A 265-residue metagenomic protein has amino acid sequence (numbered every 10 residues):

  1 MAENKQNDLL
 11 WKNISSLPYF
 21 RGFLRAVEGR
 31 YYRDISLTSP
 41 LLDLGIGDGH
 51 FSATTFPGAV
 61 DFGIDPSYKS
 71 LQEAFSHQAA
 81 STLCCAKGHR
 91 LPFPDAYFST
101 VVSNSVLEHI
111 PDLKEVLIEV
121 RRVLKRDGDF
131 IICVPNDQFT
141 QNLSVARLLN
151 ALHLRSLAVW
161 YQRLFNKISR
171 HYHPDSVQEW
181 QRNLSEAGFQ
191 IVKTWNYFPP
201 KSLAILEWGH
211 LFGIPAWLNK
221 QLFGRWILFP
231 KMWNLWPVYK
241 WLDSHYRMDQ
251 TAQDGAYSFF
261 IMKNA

Functional and structural regions predicted by a protein language model:
M1-R90, P94, T100-V102, L117 (+1 more regions): Conserved N-terminal segment of class I S-adenosyl-L-methionine
K87, V106, Y197-F198: Residue-level "edge-of-site" marker
R90, E108, F139: Active-site micro-motifs of SAM-dependent methyltransferase domains
P92, Y97, H109, G188: Conserved functional loop/turn residues at catalytic and ligand-binding sites
V102-P111: A short SAM/SAH-binding and catalytic strip from SAM-dependent methyltransferases
I110-P111, L124-R126: Helix-to-beta-strand junctions that scaffold the AdoMet/dcAdoMet cofactor pocket in Class I SAM-dependent enzymes
K114-E119, D129-F260: S-adenosyl-L-methionine-dependent methyltransferase catalytic module, highlighting the catalytic core
M262-A265: C-terminal beta-strand of the catalytic ATP-binding
